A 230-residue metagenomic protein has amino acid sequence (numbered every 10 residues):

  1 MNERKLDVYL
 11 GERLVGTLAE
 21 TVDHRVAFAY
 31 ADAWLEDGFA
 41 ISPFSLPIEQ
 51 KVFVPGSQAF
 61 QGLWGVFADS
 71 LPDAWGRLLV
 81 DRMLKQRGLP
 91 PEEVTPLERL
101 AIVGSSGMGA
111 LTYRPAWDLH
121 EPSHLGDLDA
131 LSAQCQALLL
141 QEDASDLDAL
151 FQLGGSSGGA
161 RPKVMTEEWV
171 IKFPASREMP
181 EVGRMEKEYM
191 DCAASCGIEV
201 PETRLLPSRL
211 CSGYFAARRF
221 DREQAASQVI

Functional and structural regions predicted by a protein language model:
M1-I230: Phosphate/dinucleotide-binding and metal-coordinating scaffold of catalytic cores in nucleotide-dependent enzymes
